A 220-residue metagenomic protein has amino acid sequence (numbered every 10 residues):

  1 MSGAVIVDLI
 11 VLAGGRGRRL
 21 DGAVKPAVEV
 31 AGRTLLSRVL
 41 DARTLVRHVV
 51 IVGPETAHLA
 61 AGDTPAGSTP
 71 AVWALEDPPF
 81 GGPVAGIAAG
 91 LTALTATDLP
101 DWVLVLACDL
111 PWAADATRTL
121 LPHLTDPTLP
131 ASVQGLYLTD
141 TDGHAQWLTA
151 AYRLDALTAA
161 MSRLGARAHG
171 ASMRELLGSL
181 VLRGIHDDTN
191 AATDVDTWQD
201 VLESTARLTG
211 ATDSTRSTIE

Functional and structural regions predicted by a protein language model:
M1-V5, R207-E220: Actinobacteria-biased recognition of intrinsically disordered, low-complexity terminal regions
S2-A171, E175-A191, W198-L202, T209: Nucleotide and nucleotide-moiety/phosphate-recognizing core
